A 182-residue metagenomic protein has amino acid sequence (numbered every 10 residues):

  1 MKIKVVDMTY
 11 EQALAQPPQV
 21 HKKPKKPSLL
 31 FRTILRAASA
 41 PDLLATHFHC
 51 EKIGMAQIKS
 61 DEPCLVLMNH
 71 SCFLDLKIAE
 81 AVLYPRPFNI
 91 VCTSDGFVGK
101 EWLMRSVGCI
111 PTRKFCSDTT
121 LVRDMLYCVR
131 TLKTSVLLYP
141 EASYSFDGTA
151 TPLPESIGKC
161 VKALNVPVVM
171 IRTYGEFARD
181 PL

Functional and structural regions predicted by a protein language model:
M1-L14: Soluble, non-transmembrane catalytic domains of enzymes that act on hydrophobic metabolites at membranes
R32, A38-H70: Helix-to-loop junction immediately C-terminal to a conserved catalytic motif
S60-S117: Catalytic core of membrane glycerolipid acyltransferases/transacylases, capturing the structured, soluble-facing
P63-L65, K133-Y139, V169: Residue-level preference for the first positions of well-ordered beta-strands
V82, L103, C128, K159-A163: Hydrophobic/aromatic ligand-binding patch that stacks against planar heteroaromatic rings of cofactors or nucleotides
I110-K133: Helix-adjacent hinge/juxtasegments
C128-G158: Catalytic-site beta-strand/loop segments enriched in glycine and acidic/polar residues
G148-L182: A cross-family acyltransferase "interaction/gating" segment
